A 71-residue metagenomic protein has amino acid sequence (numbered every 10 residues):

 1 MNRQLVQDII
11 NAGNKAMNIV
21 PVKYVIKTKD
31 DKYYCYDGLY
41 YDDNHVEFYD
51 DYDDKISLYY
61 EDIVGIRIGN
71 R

Functional and structural regions predicted by a protein language model:
M1-K29, I66-N70: Short glycine-rich, low-complexity segments
A16-Y59: Acidic, low-complexity, intrinsically disordered interaction modules
L39, L58-R71: Structured surface patches comprising rigid loops and adjacent beta-strands/short helices at the edges of well-ordered
